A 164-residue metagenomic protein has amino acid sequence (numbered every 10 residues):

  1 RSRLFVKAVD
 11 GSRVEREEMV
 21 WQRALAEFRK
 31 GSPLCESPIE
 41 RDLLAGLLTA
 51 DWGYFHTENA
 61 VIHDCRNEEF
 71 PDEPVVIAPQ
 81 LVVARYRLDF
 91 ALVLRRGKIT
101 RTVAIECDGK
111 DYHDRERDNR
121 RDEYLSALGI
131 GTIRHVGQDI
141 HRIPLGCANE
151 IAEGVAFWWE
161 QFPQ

Functional and structural regions predicted by a protein language model:
R1-V75, Q164: Solvent-exposed, charged helical/coil patches that constitute nucleic-acid or partner-interaction surfaces
S2-R3, E73-A78, V103-K110: Short, mixed-charge, low-aromatic patches
A8, A24-A26, A45, A50 (+8 more regions): A sequence-composition feature that detects small, non-aromatic residues
Q22, Q80, Q138, Q161-Q164: Residue-identity detector for glutamine
K30, L34, I77-A78, Y112 (+1 more regions): A general structural-boundary detector
E36-E40, V83, P144-C147: Phosphate/oxyanion-binding active-site loops and adjacent basic polyanion-contact surfaces
E58-R101: Active-site metal-binding core of divalent-cation-utilizing nuclease and nuclease-like domains
Y86-F157, Q161: Basic, amphipathic alpha-helical patches used to engage nucleic acids or provide basic targeting signals, exemplified
